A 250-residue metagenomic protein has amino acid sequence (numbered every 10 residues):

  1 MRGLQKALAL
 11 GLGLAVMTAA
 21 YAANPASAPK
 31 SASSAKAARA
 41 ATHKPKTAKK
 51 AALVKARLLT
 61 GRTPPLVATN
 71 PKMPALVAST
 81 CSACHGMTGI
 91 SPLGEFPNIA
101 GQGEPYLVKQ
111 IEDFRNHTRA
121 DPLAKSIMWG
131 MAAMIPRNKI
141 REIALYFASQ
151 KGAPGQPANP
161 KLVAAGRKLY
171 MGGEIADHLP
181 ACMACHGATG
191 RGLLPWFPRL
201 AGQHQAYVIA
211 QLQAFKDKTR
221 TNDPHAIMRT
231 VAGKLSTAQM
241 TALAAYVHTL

Functional and structural regions predicted by a protein language model:
M1-L66, E112, T249-L250: N-terminal export/targeting leaders of redox proteins
N24-A28, A32-T47, L66, I90 (+5 more regions): Mature soluble domains of exported/periplasmic/lumenal proteins and thiol-rich metal-chelating peptides
K36-A38, H43-A78, P92-L93, S149-I175: Electrostatic cytochrome c docking/interface patches
K72-S82, A100, V108, M171-M183 (+2 more regions): Sequence context surrounding c-type heme c attachment/ligation sites in exported
C81-M87, I143, L179-A188, L243 (+1 more regions): The canonical Cys-X-X-Cys-His
G86-G89, G101, G187, G202: Periodic glycine anchor positions in long extracellular repeat architectures
P92-A100, F114-A158, L194-R199, K218-L250: Axial heme c-ligation environment in periplasmic c-type cytochrome domains
